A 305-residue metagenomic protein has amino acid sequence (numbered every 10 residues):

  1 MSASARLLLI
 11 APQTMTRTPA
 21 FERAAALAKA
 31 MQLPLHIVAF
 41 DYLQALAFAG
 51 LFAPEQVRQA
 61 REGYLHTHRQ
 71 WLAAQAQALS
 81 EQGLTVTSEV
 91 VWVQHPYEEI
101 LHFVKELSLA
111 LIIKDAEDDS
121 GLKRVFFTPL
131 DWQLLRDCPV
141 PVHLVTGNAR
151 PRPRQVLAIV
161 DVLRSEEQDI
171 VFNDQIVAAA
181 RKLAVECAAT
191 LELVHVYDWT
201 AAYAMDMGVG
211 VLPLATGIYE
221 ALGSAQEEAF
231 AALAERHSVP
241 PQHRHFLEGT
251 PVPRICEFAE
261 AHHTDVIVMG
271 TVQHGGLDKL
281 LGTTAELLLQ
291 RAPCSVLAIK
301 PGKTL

Functional and structural regions predicted by a protein language model:
M1-A3, M15-T16, Q77-K114, A234-I267 (+2 more regions): Structural beta-alpha unit
M1-Q56, Q155-L212: Small/aliphatic-rich secondary-structure junction motif
H36-V38, T87-V91, H143, E192-V194 (+2 more regions): General small-molecule cofactor/ligand-binding pocket signal
Q56-Q70, P213-E228: A short acidic, glycine-rich active-site loop that binds or catalyzes chemistry on phosphate/adenosine moieties
I113-A116, P141-G147, V296-K300: Short beta-strand elements of ligand-binding domains
K114-Q133, V266-R291, L305: Glycine-rich, Arg-bearing micro-motifs that act as flexible, cationic patches
P129-R150: Short, structured interface segments
